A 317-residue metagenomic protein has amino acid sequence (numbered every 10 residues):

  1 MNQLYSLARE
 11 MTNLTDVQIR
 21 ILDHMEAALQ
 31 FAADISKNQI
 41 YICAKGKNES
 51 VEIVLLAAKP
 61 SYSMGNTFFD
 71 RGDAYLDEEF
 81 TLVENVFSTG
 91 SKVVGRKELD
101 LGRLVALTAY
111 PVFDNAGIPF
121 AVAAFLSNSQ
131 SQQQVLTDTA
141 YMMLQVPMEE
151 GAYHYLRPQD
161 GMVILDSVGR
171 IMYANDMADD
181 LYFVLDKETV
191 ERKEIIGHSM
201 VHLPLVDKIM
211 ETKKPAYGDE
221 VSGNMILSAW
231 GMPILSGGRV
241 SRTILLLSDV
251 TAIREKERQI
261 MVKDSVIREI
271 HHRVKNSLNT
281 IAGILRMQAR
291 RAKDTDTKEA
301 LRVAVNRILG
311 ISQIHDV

Functional and structural regions predicted by a protein language model:
M1-N13: Signal-transmission linkers at sensory-effector interfaces
V17, H24-A27, E150, R157 (+3 more regions): Signal-transducing alpha-helical linker
I21-N38, A140-I171: Sensory modules in modular signal-transduction proteins
A27, E78-V105, D138-L156: Short, basic/aromatic recognition patches
L29-V93, R170-R192: Structured interaction and signal-relay segments at domain junctions
K92-A116, H198-A252: PAS-family sensory/regulatory modules and their coupling/dimerization elements
F113-G151, S236-R273: Sensory coupling linkers of modular signal transduction proteins
G218, I244, R258-V317: Two-component histidine phosphotransfer core
